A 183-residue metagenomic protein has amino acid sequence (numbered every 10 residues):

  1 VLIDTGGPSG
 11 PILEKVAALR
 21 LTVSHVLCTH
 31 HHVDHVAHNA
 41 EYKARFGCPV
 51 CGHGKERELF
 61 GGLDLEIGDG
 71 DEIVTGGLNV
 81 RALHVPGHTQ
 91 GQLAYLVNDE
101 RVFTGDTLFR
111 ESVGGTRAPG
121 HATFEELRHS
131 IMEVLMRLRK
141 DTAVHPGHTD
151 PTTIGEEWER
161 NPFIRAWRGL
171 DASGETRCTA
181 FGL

Functional and structural regions predicted by a protein language model:
V1, L65-E66, I73, L78 (+4 more regions): Residues that recognize and position ribonucleotide moieties
V1-L19, A94-G105, E111: Conserved beta-strand hairpin/beta-sheet module of binuclear metal-dependent hydrolase folds, prominently
L2-T5, S24-H32, V50-H53, H84-G87 (+3 more regions): Active-site neighborhood of phospho(di)ester-bond hydrolases with catalytic His/Asp-centered motifs
G7-R81, E159-L170: Active-site HxH/HxHxD metal-binding segment of metal-dependent hydrolases
E41, H84, E133-V134: Generic structural signal for isolated residues within well-ordered alpha-helices
G68, T89-Q90: Short gly/pro-enriched beta-turn/loop segments at secondary-structure junctions
N79, Q90-L183: Metallo-beta-lactamase
